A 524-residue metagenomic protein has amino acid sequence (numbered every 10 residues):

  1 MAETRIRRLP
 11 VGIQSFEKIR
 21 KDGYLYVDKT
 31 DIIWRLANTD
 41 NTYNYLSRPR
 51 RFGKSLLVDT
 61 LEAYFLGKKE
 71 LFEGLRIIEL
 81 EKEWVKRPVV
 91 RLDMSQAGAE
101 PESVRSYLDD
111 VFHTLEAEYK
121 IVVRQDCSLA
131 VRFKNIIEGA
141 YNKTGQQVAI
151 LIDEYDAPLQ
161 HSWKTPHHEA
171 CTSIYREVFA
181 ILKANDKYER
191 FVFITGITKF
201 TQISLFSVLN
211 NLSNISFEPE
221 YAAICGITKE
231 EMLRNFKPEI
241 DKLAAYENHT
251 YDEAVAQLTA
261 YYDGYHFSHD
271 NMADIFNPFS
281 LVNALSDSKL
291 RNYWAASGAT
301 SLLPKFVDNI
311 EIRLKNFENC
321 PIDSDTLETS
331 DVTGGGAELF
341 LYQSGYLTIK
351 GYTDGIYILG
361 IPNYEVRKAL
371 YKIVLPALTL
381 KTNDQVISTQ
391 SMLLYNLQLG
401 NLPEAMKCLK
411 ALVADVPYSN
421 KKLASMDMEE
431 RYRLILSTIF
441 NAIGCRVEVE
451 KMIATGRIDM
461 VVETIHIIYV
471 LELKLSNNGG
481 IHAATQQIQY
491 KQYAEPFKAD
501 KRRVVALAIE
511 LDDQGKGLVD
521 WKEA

Functional and structural regions predicted by a protein language model:
M1-M428, I443-C445: Phosphate-binding site recognition
A140-T144, I439-I465: Active-site metal-binding core of divalent-cation-utilizing nuclease and nuclease-like domains
A149, I467-L471, V505: Structural motif
E169-Y175, L475-A494: Mg2+/Mn2+-dependent nuclease catalytic core
V178-N185, L339-L347, S437-A442, Q487-L507: Metal-dependent nuclease catalytic cores in nucleic-acid-processing enzymes, especially RNase H-like/related
L436, M460-N477, K491: Conserved catalytic cores of phosphodiester-cleaving nucleases, focusing on short active-site segments
P496, D500-A524: Domain-level recognition of nuclease-like catalytic cores that cleave nucleotide substrates
